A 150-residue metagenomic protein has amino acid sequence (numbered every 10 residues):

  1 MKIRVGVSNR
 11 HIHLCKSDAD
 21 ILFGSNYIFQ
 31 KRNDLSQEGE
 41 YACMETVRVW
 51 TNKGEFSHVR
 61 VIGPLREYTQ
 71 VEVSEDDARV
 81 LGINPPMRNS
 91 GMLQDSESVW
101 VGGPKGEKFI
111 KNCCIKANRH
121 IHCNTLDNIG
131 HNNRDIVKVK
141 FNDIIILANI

Functional and structural regions predicted by a protein language model:
R4-N52, S57-F141, I146-I150: Short beta-strand-centered segments at strand-helix junctions
